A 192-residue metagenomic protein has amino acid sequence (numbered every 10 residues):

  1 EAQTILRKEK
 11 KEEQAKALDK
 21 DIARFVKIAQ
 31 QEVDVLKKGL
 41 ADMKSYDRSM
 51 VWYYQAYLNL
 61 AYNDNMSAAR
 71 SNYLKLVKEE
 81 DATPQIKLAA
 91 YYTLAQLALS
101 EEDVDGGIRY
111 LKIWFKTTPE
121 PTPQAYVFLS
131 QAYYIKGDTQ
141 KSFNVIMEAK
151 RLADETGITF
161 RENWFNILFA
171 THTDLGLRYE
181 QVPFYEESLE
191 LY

Functional and structural regions predicted by a protein language model:
E1, K44-Y53, T83-T93, T118-F128 (+2 more regions): Generic helix N-cap/helix-start motif at coil->alpha-helix transitions
E1-S71, A82-A89: N-terminal leader/linker segments that initiate helical-solenoid repeat arrays
K10-K11, K116, G157, E180-P183: Short, flexible coil/linker elements and helix-boundary hinge sites characteristic of intrinsically disordered
K16-V35, L60-L74, L99-Y110, Y134-E148 (+1 more regions): Helix-turn-helix repeat elements of alpha-solenoid scaffolds
K37-S45, K75-P84, K112-E120, A149-T159 (+1 more regions): Solenoid-like repeat scaffolds
W52-F115, F128: Surface-exposed, polar helix/loop patches in the mature regions of secreted/periplasmic/lumenal proteins that form
A125, L129-S130, Y134, I146 (+1 more regions): Hydrophobic transmembrane helix bundles of membrane-integrated enzymes that assemble and modify cell-envelope
